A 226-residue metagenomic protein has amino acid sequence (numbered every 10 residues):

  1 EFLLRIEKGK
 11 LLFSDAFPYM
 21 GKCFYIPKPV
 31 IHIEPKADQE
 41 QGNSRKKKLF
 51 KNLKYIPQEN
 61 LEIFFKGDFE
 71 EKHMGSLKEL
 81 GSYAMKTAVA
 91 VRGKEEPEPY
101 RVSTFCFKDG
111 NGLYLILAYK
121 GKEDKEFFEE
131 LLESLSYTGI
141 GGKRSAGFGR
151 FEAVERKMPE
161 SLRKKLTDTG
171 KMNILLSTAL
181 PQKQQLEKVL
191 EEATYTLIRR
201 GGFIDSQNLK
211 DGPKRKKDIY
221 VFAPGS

Functional and structural regions predicted by a protein language model:
E1-S226: Conserved active-site/ligand-binding neighborhood in enzyme cores
